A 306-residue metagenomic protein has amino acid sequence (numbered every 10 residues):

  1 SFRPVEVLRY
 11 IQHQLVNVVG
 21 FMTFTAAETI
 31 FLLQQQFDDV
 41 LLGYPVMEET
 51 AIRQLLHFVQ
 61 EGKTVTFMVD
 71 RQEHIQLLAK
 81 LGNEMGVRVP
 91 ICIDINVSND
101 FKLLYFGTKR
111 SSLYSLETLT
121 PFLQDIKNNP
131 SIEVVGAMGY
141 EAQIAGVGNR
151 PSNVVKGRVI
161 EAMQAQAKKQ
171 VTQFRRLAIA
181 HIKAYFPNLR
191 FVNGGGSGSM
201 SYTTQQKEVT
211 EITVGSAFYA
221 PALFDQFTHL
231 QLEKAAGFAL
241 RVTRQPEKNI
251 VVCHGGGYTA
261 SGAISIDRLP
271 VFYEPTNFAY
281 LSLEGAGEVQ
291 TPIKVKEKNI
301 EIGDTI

Functional and structural regions predicted by a protein language model:
F2-E141, G146: Active-site-proximal beta-alpha core segment in soluble small-molecule metabolic enzymes
E49-A51, Y273-A279: Short amphipathic beta-strand starts and helix->beta connectors
V97-A220: Active-site loop/helix belt of alpha/beta enzymes
N153-Q166, G198-E274: Active-site loop ensemble at the mouth of alpha/beta enzyme cores that anchors a bound cofactor
I250-H254, G287-K296: A generic structural motif
T276-Q290: Short, basic/aromatic beta-hairpin or loop at an interaction surface
N299-E301: Short, well-ordered loop/turn sites that connect or cap secondary structure elements
G303-T305: Loop/turn positions that initiate beta-strands
